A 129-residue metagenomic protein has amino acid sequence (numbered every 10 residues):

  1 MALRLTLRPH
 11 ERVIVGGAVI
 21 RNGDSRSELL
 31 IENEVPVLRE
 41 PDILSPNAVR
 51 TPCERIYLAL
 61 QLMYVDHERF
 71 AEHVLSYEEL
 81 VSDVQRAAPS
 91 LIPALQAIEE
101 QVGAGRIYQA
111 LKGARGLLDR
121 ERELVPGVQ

Functional and structural regions predicted by a protein language model:
M1-Q129: Terminal leader/tail segments of proteins
